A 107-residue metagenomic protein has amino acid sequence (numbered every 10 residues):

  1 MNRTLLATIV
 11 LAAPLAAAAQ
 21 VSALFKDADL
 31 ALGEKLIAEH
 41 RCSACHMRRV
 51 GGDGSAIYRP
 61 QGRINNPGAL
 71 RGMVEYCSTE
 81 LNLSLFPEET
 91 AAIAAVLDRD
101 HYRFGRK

Functional and structural regions predicted by a protein language model:
M1-D27, F104-K107: N-terminal export/targeting leaders of redox proteins
A17-I37, T79-N82: Electrostatic cytochrome c docking/interface patches
D27, I64-G68, S84-E88: Soluble non-cytosolic domains of exported or imported proteins
L30-K35, S43-T79: Gly/Gly-Pro-rich "capping" loops immediately C-terminal to redox-active cysteine motifs in periplasmic/lumenal
H40: Cys/His-enriched microdomains
L83-K107: C-terminal capping alpha-helices of c-type cytochrome domains
